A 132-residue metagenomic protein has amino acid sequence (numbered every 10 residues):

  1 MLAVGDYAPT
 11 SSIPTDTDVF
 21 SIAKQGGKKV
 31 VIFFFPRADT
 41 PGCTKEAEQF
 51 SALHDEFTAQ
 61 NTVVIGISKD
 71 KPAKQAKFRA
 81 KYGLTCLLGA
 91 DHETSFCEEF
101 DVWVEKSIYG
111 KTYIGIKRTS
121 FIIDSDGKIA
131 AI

Functional and structural regions predicted by a protein language model:
M1-I132: Chalcogenol-based redox active-site neighborhoods
